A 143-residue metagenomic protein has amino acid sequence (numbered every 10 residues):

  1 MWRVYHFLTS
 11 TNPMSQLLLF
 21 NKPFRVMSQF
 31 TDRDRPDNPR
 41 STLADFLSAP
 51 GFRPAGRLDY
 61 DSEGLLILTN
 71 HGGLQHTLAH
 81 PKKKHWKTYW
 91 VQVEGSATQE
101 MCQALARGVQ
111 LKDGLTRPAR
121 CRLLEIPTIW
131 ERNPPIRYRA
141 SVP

Functional and structural regions predicted by a protein language model:
L8-P143: RNA pseudouridine synthases
